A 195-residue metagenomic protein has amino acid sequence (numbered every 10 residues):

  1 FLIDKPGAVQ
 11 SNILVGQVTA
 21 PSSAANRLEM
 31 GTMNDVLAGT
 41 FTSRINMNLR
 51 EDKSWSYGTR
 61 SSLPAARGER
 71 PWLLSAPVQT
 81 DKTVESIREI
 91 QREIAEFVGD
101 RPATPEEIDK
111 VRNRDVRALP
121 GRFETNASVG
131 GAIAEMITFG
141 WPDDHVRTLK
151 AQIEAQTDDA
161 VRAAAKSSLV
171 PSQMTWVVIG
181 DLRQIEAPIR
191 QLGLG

Functional and structural regions predicted by a protein language model:
F1-T42: His/Glu-based metal-binding/catalytic segments typifying zinc-dependent metallopeptidases
Q10-P21, M30, N46-G99, P105-D158 (+2 more regions): M16 family metallopeptidases and their MPP-like homologs
A164-S167, R190: Short proline/glycine-enriched turn/loop segments at secondary-structure junctions
G180-Q184: A short, acidic, flexible beta-alpha connecting loop/helix-capping segment that sits on the rim of active
I185-L194: Short, aromatic/basic amphipathic alpha-helical patches
